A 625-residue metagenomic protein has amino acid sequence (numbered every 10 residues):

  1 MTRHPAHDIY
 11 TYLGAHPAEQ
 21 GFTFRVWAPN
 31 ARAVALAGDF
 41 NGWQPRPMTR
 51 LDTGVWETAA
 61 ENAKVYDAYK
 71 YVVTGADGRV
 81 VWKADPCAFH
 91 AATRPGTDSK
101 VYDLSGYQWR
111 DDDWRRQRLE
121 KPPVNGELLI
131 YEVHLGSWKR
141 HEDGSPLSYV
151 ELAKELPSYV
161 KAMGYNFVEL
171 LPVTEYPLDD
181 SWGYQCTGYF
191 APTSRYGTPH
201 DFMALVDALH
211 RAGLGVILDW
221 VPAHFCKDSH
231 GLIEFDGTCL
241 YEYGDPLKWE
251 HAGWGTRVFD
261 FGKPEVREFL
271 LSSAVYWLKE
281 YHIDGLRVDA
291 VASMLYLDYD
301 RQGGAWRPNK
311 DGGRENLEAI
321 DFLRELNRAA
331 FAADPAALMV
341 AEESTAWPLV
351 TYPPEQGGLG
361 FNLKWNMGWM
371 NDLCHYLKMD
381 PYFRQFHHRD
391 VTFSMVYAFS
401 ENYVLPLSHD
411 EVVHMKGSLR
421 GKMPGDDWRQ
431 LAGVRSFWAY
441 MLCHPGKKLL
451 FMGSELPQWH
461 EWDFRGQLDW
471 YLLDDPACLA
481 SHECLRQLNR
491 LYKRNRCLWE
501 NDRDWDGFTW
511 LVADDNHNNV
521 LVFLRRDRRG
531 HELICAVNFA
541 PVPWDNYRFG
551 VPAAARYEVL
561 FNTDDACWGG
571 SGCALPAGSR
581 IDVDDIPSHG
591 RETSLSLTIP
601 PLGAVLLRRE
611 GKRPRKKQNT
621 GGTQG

Functional and structural regions predicted by a protein language model:
M1-E127, G136, Y149-G164, D427-L431 (+2 more regions): Carbohydrate-interacting/catalytic domains
A28-N30, N62, H134-K139, E151 (+8 more regions): Short, flexible loop/turn elements at secondary-structure junctions
G38, A60, V73, L171-T174 (+5 more regions): Glycine-rich, histidine-containing beta strand-loop boundary motifs that form or position
T49, D179-G183, K227-E234, T351-Y352 (+2 more regions): Short glycine-biased active-site loop of nucleotidyltransferases that positions the nucleotide triphosphate and helps
V80, K139-H141, Y176-D179, H224-D228 (+6 more regions): Short catalytic/ligand-binding loop motif for oxyanion handling, primarily in non-cytosolic enzymes, centered on
A92, R115-N125, H134-E315, L597: Substrate-binding/active-site clefts of carbohydrate-active enzymes
H282-D284, Y299-Q467, L472, K493-D564 (+1 more regions): Conserved alpha/beta catalytic core and glycan-binding cleft of carbohydrate-active enzymes
